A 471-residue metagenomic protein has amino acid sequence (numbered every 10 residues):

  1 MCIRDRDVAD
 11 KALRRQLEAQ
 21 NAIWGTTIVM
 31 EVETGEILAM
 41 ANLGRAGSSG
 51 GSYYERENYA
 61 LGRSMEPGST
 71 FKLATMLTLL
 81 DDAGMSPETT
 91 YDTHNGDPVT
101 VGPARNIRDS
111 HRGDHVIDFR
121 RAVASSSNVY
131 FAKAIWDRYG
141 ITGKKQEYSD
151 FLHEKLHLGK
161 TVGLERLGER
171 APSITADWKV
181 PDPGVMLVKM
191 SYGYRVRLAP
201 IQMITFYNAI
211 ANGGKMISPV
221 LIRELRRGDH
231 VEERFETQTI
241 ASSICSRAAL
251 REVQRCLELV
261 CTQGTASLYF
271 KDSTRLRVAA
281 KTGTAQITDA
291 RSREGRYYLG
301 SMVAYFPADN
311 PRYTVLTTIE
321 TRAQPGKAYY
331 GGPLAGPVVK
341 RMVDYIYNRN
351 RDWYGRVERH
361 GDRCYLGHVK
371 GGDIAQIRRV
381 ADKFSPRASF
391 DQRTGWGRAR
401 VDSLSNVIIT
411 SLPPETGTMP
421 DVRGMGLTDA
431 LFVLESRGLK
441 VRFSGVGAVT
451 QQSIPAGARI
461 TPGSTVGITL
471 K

Functional and structural regions predicted by a protein language model:
M1-I3: Short, small-residue-biased leader/transition segments that mark boundaries at the very start of proteins
D5, G25-G68, A74-I319: Beta-lactam-recognizing serine transpeptidase/beta-lactamase-like catalytic domain environment
D10-A19: Short, basic/aromatic recognition patches
K11, S301, Q451-S453: N-terminal post-signal-peptidase region of extra-cytosolic proteins
N21-I23: Short, basic and Ser/Thr-rich N-terminal targeting/leader segments
Q202, A335-V338, G426: Helical mechanochemical/support elements of P-loop NTPase systems and associated helical scaffolds
P307-V315, E320-P325, Y329-V357: C-terminal, active-site-flanking charged/polar segments
T321, R341-K471: Ligand-recognition elements built from short beta-strands and adjacent flexible loops
